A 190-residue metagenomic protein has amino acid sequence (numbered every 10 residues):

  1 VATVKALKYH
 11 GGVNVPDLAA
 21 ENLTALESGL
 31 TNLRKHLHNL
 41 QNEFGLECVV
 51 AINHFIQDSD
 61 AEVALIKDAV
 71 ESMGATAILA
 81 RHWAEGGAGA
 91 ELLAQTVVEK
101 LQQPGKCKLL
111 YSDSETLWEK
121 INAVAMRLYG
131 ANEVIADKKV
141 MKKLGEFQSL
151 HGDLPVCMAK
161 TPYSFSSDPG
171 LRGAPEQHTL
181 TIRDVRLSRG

Functional and structural regions predicted by a protein language model:
V1-G190: P-loop NTP-binding site
